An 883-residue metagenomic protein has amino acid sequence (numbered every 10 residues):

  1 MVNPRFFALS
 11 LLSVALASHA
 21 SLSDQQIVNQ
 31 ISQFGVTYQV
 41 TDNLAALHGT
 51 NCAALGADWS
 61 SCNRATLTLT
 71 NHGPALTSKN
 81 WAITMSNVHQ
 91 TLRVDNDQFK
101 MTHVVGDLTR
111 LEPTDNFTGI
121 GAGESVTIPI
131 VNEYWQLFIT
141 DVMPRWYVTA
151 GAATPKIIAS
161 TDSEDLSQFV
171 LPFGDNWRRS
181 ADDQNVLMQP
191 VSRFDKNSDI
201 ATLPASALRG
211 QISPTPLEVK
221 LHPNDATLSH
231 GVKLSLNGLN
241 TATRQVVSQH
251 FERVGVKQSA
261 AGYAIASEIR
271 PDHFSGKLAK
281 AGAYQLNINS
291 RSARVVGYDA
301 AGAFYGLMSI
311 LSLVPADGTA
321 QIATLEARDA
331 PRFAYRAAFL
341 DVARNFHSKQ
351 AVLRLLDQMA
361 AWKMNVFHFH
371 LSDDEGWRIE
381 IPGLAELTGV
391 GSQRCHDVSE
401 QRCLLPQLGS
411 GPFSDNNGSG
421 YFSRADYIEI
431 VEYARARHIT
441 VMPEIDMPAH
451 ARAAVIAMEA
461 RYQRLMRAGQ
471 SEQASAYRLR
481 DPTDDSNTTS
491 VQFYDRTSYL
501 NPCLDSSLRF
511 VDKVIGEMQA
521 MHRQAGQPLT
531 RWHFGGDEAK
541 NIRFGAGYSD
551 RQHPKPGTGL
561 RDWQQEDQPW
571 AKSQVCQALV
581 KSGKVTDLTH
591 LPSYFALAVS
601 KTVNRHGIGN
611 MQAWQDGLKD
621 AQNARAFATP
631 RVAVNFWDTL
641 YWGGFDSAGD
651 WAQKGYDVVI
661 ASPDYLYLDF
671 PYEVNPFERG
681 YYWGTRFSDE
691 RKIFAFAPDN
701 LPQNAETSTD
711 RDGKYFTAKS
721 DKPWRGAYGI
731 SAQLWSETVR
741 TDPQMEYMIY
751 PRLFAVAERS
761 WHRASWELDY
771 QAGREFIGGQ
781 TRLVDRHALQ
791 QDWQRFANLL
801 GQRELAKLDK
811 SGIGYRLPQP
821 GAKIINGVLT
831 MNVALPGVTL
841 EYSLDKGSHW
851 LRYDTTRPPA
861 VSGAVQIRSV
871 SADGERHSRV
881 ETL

Functional and structural regions predicted by a protein language model:
Y38, D42, H48-L76: Short beta-strand elements of extracellular/lumenal beta-sandwich folds
A75-V105, P144-Y147: Short acidic, flexible loop segments centered on an aromatic residue
D97-Q136: Intrinsically disordered, low-complexity Pro/Gly/Ser/Thr-rich segments with frequent PxxP/GP/PP motifs and embedded
P144-A301, Y305-P331, M611-K619, N798 (+1 more regions): Acidic, contiguous N-terminal accessory segments
A281-A283, N287-F510, I515-R531, R543: Feature activates predominantly on carbohydrate-active enzymes
T497-R631: Active-site neighborhood of glycoside hydrolase catalytic domains
N610-K823: Flexible, acidic glycine-rich loops studded with aromatic residues
Q780-L883: Short, compositionally stereotyped local motifs that mark structural "simplifiers"
